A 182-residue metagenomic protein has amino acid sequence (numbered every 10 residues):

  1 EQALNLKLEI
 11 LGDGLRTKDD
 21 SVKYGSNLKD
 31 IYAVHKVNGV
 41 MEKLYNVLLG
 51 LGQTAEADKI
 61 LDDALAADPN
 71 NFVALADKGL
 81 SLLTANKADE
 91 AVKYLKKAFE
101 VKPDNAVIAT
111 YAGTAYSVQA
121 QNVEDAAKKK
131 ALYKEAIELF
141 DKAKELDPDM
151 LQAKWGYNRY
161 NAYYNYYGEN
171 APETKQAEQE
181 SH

Functional and structural regions predicted by a protein language model:
E1-L4, K36-G39, F72-V73, A106-V107 (+1 more regions): Helix-start (N-cap) detector for alpha-helical repeat units in TPR-like alpha-solenoids, especially tetratricopeptide
L6-E9, K43, D77, Y111 (+1 more regions): Canonical tetratricopeptide repeat
D13-K18, L51, T84-N86, G113 (+2 more regions): Short coil/turn linking the two alpha-helices of tandem helical-hairpin repeats
S21-Y24, A57, A91, K129 (+2 more regions): Single-residue signature of alpha-solenoid repeat helices
G25-L28, L61, A88, L95 (+2 more regions): Hydrophobic/aromatic packing residues within the alpha-helices of TPR/SEL1-like helical repeat arrays
L28-I31, D63-A64, K97-A98, A143 (+1 more regions): Canonical positions in the second alpha-helix
A33-V34, A67, V101, L146: Structural marker of alpha-solenoid helical repeat scaffolds
K134, K142-H182: Terminal, low-structured helical/coil segments at or just beyond the last alpha-helical repeat
